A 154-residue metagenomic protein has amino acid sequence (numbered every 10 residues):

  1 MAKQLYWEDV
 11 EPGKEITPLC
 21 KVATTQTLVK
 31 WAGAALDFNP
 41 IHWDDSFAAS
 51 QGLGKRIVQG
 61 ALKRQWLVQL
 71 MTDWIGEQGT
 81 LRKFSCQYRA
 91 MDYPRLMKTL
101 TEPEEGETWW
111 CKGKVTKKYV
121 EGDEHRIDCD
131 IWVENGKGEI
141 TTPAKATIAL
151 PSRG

Functional and structural regions predicted by a protein language model:
M1-I16, L100-G154: HotDog/MaoC-like acyl-thioester-processing domains
M1-V58: Catalytic strand-loop segment that frames the active site of acyl-thioester-processing enzymes
G33-D37, Q69-G76, G136: Short, intrinsically disordered, mixed-charge
A49-V115: Hydrophobic beta-strand-centered segment that forms part of the acyl-chain substrate-binding groove
